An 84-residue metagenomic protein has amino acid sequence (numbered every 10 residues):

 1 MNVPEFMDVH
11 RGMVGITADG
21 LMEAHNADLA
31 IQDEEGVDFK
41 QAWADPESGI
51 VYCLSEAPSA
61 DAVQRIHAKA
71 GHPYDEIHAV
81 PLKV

Functional and structural regions predicted by a protein language model:
M1-E34, D38-K40, D45-G49, Q64-A68 (+1 more regions): Short S/T/G/P-rich N-terminal loop/turn motif that feeds into the first structured element of a domain
R11, L54-E56: Short hydrophobic/aromatic beta-strand micro-patches that form the beta-sheet surface supporting nucleotide- or nucleic
E56-V84: An amphipathic, aromatic/His-enriched active-site/gating alpha helix that lines ligand/cofactor pockets
